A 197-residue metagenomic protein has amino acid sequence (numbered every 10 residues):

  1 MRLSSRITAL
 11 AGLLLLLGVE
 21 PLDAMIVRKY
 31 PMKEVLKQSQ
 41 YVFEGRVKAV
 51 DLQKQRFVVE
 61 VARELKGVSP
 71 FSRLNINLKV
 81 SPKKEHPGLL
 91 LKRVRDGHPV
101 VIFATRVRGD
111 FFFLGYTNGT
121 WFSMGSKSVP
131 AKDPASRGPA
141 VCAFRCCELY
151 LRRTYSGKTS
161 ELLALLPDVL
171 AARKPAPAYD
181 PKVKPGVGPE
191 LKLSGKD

Functional and structural regions predicted by a protein language model:
M1-A9: Bacterial N-terminal signal peptides that target proteins for export
A9-G18: Bacterial N-terminal signal peptides
E20-A24: Sec/Tat signal peptide C-region and signal peptidase I cleavage site
G45-V47: Conserved hydrophobic positions within beta-strands
Q53-E60: Short aromatic-glycine-enriched beta-strand elements
P70-L89: Beta-strand/loop nucleic-acid-binding surfaces
K84-D197: Netrin-like (NTR/C345C) domain of secreted extracellular proteins
